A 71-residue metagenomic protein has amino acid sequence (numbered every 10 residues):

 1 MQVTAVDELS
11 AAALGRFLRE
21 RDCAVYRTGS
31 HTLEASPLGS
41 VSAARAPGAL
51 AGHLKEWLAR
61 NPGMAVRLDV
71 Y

Functional and structural regions predicted by a protein language model:
M1-A5: Short glycine-/aliphatic-rich beta-strand segments at the starts of folded cytosolic domains
V6, R16, L38: Surface loops and adjacent helix of pleckstrin homology
S10, S30, S36-S42: Generic serine detector
A12-T32: A short, structured beta-strand/loop element
P37-Y71: C-terminal basic regulatory modules in eukaryotic proteins
